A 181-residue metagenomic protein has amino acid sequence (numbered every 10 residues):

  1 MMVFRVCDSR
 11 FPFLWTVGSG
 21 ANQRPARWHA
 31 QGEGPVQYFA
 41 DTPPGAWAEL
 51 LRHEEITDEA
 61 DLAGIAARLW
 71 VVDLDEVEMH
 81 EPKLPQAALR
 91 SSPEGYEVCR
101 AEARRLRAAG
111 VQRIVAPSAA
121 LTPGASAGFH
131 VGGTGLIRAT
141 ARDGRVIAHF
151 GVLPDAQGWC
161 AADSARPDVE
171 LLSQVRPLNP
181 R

Functional and structural regions predicted by a protein language model:
M2-Q31, H53-R181: Active-site and NAD+-binding cores of ADP-ribose-processing enzymes
Q31-D41: A short, exposed loop/beta-hairpin motif centered on an aromatic-Gly-Thr core
T42-P43, W47-H53: A short, charged, amphipathic alpha-helix used as a generic interaction element across diverse proteins
